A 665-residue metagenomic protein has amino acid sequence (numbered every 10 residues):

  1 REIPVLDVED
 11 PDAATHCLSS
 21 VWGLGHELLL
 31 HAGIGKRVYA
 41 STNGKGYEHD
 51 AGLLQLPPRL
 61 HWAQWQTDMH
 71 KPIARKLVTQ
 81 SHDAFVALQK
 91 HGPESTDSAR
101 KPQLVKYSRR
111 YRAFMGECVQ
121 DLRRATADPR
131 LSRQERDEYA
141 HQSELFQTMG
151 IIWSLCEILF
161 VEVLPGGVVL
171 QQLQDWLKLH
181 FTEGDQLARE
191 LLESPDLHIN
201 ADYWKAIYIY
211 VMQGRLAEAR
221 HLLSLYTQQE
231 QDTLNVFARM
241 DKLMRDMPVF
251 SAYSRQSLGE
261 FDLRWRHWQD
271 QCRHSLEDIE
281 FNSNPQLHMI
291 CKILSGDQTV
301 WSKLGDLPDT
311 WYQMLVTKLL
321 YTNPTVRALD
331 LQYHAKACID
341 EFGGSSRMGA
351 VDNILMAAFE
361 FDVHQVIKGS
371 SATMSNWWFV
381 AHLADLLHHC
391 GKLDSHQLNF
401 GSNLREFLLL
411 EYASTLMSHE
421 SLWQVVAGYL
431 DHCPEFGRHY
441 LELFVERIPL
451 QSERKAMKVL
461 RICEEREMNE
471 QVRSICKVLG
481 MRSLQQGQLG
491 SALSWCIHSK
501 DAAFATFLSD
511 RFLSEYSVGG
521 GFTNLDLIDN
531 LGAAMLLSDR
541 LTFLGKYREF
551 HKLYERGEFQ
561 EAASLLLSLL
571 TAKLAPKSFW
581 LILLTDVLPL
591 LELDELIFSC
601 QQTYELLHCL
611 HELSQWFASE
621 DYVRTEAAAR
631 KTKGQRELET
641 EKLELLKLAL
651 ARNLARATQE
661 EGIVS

Functional and structural regions predicted by a protein language model:
R1-Q186, D621, T625-S665: Intrinsically disordered, low-complexity acidic/proline-rich regions of large eukaryotic scaffold proteins
S41-T42, Y47-P57, K106-R133, D137-Q213 (+6 more regions): Acidic/polar, low-complexity linker and loop regions
A51, L56-P57, Q64-V86, K101-V105 (+2 more regions): Long alpha-helical scaffold regions
I158, L191-V249, D352-A358, D362-A372 (+4 more regions): Extended amphipathic alpha-helical scaffold segments
F160-P195, Q231, D241-F281, L450-E470 (+5 more regions): A cross-kingdom feature marking charged/low-complexity
W204, S275-V478, W580-L591, D621-G634 (+1 more regions): Extended alpha-helical solenoid scaffold regions that build the rod-like backbones of large eukaryotic assemblies
E218-R220, I354, V366-I367, V380 (+9 more regions): Solenoid-repeat scaffolds in large eukaryotic assemblies
L225-S251, K368-H389, E435-L450, K500-F522 (+1 more regions): Short, charge-rich amphipathic alpha-helical segments embedded in non-transmembrane helical bundles/solenoids
